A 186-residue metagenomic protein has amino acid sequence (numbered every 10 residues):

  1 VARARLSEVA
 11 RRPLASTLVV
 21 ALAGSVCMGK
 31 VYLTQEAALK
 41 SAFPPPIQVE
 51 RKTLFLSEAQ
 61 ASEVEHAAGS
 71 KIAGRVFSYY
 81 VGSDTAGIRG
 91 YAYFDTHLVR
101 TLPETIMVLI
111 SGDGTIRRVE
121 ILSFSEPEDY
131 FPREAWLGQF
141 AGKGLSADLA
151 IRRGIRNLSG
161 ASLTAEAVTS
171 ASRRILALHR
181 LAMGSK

Functional and structural regions predicted by a protein language model:
A4-A15: Bacterial N-terminal signal peptides that target proteins for export
P13-S25: Bacterial N-terminal signal peptides
C27-L158, S162-E166, S170-K186: Flexible, solvent-exposed loop/hinge segments and secondary-structure transition points
